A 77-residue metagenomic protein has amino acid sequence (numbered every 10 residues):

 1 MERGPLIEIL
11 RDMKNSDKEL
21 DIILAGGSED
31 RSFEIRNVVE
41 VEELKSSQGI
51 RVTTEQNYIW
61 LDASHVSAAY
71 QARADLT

Functional and structural regions predicted by a protein language model:
M1-T77: Eukaryotic intrinsically disordered, low-complexity regulatory linkers and tails enriched in Ser/Thr/Pro
